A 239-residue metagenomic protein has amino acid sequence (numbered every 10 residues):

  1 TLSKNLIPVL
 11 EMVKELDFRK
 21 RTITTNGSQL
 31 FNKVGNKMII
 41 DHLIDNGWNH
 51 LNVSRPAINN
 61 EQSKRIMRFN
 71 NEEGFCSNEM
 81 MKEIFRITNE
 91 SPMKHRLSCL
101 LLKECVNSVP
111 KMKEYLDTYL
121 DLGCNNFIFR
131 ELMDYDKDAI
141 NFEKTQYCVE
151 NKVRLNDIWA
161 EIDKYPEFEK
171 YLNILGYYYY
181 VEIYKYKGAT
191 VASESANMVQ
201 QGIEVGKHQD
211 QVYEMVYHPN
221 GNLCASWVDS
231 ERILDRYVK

Functional and structural regions predicted by a protein language model:
T1-S3, L16-G35, L43-M81, R96-L100 (+1 more regions): Core AdoMet radical
K4-L10, N32-L43, N107-Y115: Distinct, well-ordered alpha-helical segments
L16-T22, H50, C76-F142, L155-F168: Conserved C-terminal portion of the radical SAM core fold that forms the substrate/S-adenosylmethionine-binding
N26-K33, V106-N107, G202, Q211-V212: Active-site mouth loops of central-metabolism enzymes
L30-G35, R65-F75, V106-P110, K137-K152: Short, flexible/disordered intra-domain loops and linkers
K37-I58, E114-F129, G206-Q209, M215: Structural recognition of alpha->loop->beta junctions
G123, M133-K239: Auxiliary Fe-S-binding modules of radical SAM enzymes
